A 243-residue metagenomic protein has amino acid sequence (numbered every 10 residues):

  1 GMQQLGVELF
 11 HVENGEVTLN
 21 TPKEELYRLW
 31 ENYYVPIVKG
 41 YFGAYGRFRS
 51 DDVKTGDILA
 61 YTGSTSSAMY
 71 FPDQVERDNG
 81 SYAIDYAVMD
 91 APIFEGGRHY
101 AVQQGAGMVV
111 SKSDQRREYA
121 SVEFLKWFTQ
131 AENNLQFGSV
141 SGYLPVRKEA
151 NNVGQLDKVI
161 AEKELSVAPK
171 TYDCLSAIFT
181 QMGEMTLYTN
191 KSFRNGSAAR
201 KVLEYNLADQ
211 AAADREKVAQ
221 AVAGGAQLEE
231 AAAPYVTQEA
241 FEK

Functional and structural regions predicted by a protein language model:
G1-G15, E31, V102-S111, G183 (+1 more regions): Periplasmic solute-binding protein
M2, V12-G46, A91: Glycine-centered hinge/linker elements that transmit conformational signals in sensory and ligand-binding systems
E25-R28, N32, F48, D57 (+7 more regions): Extracytoplasmic/secreted proteins, especially bacterial periplasmic and envelope-associated proteins
V35-Y41, E76-N151, Y188: Extracytoplasmic/periplasmic substrate-recognition and gating elements
F48-Y61, D209-A212: Short helices/loops that flank or line small-molecule/ion binding pockets
L59-S64, M69-F71, Y82: Paired acidic/hydrophobic, glycine-rich loop segments that form the ligand-binding mouth/hinge of periplasmic-binding
E123, Q136-A198: Conserved small-residue motifs centered on glycine
L175-K243: Conserved C-terminal helix/tail region of periplasmic/extracytoplasmic solute-binding proteins
